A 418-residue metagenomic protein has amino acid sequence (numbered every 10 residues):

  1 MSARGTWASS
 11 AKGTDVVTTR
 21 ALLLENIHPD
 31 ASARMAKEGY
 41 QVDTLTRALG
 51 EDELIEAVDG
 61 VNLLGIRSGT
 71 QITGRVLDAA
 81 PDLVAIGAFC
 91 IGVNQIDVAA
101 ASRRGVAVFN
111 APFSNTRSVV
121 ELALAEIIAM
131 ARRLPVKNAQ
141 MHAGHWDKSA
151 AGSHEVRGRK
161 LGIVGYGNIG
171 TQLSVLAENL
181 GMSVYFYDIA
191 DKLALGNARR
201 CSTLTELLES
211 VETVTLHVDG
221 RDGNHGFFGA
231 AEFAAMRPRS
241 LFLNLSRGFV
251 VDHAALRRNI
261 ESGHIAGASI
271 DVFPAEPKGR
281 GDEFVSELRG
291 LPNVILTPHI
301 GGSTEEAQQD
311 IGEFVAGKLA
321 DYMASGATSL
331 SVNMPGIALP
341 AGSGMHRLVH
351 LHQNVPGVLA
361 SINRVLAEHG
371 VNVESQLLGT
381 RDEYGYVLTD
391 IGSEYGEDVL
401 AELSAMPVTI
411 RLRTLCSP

Functional and structural regions predicted by a protein language model:
G13, D59, I72-L77, I189-V285 (+1 more regions): Rossmann-like adenosine-cofactor binding region
G13-F109, L207-E209, G229-A231, G281 (+2 more regions): An N-terminal-biased, well-structured beta-alpha scaffold segment characteristic of Rossmann-like dinucleotide-binding
R104-K160, Q172-V175, N179, A327-S331: Phosphate-binding beta-alpha-beta segment of Rossmann-like dinucleotide-binding domains, i.e., the NAD(P)
Y166-G167: Glycine-rich Rossmann-fold phosphate-binding loop(s) that bind the pyrophosphate of adenine dinucleotide cofactors
A230, R239-L241, L245-G342, H369 (+2 more regions): Rossmann-like dinucleotide-binding domain for NAD(H)/NADP(H)
S329-P418: A conserved regulatory-domain signal marking ACT and ACT-like small-molecule sensing domains and adjacent regulatory
